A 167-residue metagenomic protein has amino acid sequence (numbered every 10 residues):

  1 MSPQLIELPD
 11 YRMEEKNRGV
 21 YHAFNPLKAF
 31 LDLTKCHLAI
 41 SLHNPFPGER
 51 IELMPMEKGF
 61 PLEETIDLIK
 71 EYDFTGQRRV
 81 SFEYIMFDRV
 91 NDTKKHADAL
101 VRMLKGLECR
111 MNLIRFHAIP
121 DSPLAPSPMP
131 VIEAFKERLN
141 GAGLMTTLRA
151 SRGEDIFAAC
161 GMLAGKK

Functional and structural regions predicted by a protein language model:
M1-R138, A142: Conserved AdoMet/S-adenosylmethionine-binding subsite of the radical SAM
S41-L42, A150-R152: Residues at the C-termini of beta-strands that transition into short coil/loop
L113, L148-A150: A structural preference for short, hydrophobic beta-strand core positions in alpha/beta folds
G141, S151-K167: Radical SAM enzyme core and accessory elements
